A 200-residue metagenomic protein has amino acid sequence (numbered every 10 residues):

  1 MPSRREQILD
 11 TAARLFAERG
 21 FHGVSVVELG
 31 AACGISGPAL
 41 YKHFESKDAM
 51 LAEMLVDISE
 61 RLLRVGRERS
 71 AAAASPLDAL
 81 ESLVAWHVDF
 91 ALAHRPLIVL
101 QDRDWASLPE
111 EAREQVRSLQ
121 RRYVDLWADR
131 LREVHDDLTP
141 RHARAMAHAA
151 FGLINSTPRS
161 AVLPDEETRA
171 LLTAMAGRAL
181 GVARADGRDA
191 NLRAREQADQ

Functional and structural regions predicted by a protein language model:
R4-Q7, T11-A49, E53: Helix-turn-helix
D10, L77-L92, R144, H148 (+1 more regions): Amphipathic alpha-helical segments that line or abut small-molecule/effector binding pockets and mediate allosteric
F16, L62-L63, E81-V84, L100-Q101 (+1 more regions): Short, structured motif recognition centered on aromatic/hydrophobic residues
L51-I58, Q101: Alpha-helical DNA-contacting segments of helix-turn-helix folds
V56-E81: Amphipathic alpha-helical linker/stalk segments
L63, E110-H135, R144-H148, A170: Amphipathic alpha-helical packing segments from all-alpha helical-bundle domains
D89, D125-E133, D137, L153 (+1 more regions): C-terminal peripheral helix-coil segments that are non-catalytic and often amphipathic
L92-E111, R159: Amphipathic alpha-helical segments used for helix-helix packing
